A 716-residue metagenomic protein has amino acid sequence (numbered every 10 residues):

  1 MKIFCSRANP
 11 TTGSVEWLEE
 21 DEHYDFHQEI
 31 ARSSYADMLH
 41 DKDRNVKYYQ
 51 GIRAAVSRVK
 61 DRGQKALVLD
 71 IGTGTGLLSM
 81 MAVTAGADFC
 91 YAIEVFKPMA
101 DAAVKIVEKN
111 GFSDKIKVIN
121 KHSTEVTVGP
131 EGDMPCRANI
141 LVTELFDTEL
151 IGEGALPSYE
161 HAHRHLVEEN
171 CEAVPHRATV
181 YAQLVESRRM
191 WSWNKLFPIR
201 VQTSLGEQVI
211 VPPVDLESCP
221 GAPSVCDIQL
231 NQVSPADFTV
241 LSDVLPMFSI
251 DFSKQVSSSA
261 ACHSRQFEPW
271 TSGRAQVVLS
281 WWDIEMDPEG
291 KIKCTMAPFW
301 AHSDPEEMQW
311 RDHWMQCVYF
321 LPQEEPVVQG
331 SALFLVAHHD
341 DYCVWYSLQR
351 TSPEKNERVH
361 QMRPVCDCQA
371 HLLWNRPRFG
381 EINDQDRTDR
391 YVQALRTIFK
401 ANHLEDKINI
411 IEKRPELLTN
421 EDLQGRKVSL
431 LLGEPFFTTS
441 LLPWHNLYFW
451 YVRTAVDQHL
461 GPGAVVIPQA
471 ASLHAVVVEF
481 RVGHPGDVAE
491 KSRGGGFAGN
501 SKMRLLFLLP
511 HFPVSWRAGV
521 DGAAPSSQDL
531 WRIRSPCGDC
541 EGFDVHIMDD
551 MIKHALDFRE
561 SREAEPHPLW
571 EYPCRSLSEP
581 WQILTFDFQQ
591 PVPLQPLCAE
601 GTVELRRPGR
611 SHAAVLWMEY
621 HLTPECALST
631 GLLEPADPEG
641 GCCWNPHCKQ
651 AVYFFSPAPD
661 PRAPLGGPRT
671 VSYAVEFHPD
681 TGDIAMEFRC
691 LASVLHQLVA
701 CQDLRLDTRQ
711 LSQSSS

Functional and structural regions predicted by a protein language model:
M1-I71, G76-A337, Y342-S716: Class I SAM-binding transferase module
